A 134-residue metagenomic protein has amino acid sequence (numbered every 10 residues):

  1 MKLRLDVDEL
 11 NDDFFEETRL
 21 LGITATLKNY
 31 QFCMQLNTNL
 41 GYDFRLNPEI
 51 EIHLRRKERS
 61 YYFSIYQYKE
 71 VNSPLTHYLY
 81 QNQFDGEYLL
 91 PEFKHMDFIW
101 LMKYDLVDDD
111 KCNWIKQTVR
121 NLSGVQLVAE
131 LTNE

Functional and structural regions predicted by a protein language model:
M1-E9: Short, Lys/Arg-enriched, disordered terminal segments
R4, R56-K94: Long, continuous compositionally biased terminal/linker segments
D8-N29: Terminal, regulation- and interaction-focused segments at domain boundaries
N11-F15, Q31, E49, H53 (+1 more regions): Conserved functional micro-motifs across diverse proteins
T18-A25, M96-L106: Short cationic amphipathic helices and targeting signals
T24-E70: Short, well-structured hydrophobic secondary-structure segments
L27-M34, S73-T76, G86-Y88, L106-K111: Short, surface-exposed beta-strand/loop "edge" segments at domain boundaries and coil↔beta transitions
F98-M102, V107-E134: Glycine-rich, aromatic-bearing surface loops/beta-hairpins
